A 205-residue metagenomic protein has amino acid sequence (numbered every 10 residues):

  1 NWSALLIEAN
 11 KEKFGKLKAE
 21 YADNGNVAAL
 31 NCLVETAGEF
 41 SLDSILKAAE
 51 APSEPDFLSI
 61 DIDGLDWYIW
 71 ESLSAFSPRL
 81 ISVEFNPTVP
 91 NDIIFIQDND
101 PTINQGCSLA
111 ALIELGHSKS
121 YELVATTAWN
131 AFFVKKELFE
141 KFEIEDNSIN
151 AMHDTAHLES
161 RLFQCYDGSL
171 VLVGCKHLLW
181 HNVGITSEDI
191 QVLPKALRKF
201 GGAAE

Functional and structural regions predicted by a protein language model:
N1, A22-N24, P52, A75-F76 (+1 more regions): Short, well-ordered coil/turn elements that cap or connect secondary structure elements
N1-A48, I60, P87-P90, C165-S169 (+1 more regions): SAM cofactor-binding core of SAM-dependent methyltransferases, primarily the Rossmann-like beta-alpha-beta module
L6, A29, S59, L80-E84 (+2 more regions): A structural signal for short, well-ordered beta-strand segments and their strand-loop junctions that often border
L6-E8, L30-C32, P52-L58, V83-F85 (+3 more regions): Glycine-rich loops and low-complexity Gly/Arg-rich segments that provide flexible linkers or classic glycine-based
A9-K13, D61-D66, L112-H117: Short amphipathic alpha-helical surface micro-motifs
K16, Y68-I69, F132: Phosphate- and divalent-cation-binding pockets in alpha/beta enzyme and binding domains that engage nucleotide-derived
L30-P101: Active-site segment flanking the S-adenosylmethionine/decSAM binding pocket in AdoMet-dependent transferases
L42-A49, N91-E205: Rossmann-like AdoMet/SAM-dependent catalytic core
